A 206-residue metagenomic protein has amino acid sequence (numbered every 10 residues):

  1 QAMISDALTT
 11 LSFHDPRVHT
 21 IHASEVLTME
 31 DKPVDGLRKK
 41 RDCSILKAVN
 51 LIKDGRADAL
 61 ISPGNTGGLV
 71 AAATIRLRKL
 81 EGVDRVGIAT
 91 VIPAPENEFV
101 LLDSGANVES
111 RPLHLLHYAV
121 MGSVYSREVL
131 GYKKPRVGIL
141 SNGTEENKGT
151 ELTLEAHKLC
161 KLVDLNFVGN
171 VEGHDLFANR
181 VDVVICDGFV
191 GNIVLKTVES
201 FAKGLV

Functional and structural regions predicted by a protein language model:
A2, V108-G173, D182, E199: Glycine-rich phosphate/diphosphate-binding loop of Rossmann-like nucleotide-binding domains
I4, R41-G55, A59-A73, D84-A89 (+4 more regions): Short glycine/serine/threonine-rich phosphate/pyrophosphate-binding segments that cradle anionic phosphate groups
S5-M29, V83-V86, T90-A94: N-terminal short beta-loop-beta anion/metal-coordinating cradle
F13-A57: Phosphate/nucleotide-donor binding subsite
H19-I21, S62-G64, V91-I92, L101-G105 (+2 more regions): Short beta-strand segments
L51-V70, K148, T153-L159, V163-V206: Glycine-rich phosphate-binding loop
A71-G105, L162-V171: Short, acidic/small-residue loops that bind anionic groups at enzyme active sites
